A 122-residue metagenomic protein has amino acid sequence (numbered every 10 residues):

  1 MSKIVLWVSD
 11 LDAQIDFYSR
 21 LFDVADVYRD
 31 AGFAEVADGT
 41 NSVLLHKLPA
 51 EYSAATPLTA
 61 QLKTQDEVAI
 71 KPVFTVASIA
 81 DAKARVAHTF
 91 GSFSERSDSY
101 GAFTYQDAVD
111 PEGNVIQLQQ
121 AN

Functional and structural regions predicted by a protein language model:
M1-S2, V24-V73, K83-V109, A121-N122: Vicinal oxygen chelate
V5-W7, V73-A77: Short hydrophobic/aromatic beta-strand micro-patches that form the beta-sheet surface supporting nucleotide- or nucleic
V8-L11, Y100: Conserved beta-strand-loop-alpha-helix junction that forms the acyl-donor binding cleft
L11, I79-A80: Residues at or immediately preceding the N-termini of alpha-helices
Q14-S19, V86, G113: Conserved active-site tyrosine of GNAT-family acetyltransferases
